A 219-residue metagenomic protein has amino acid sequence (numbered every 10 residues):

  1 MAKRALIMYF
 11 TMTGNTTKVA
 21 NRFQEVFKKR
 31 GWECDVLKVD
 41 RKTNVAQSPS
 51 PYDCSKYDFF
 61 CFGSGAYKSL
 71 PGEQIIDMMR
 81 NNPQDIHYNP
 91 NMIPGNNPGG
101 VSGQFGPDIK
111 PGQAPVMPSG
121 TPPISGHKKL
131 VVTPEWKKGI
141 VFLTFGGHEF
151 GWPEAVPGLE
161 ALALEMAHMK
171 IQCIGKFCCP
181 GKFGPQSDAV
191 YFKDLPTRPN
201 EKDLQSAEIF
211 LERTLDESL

Functional and structural regions predicted by a protein language model:
A2-R30: N-terminal beta1-alpha1 ligand-phosphate binding loop
M8, L37-V39: The conserved SAM/SAH-binding core of class I Rossmann-like methyltransferase domains, concentrating on the hydrophobic
N21, E25, K29, D77-Q84 (+2 more regions): Short, well-ordered alpha-helices that flank and scaffold nucleotide-derived cofactor binding pockets
N21, P51, I76-R80, Q205-E208 (+1 more regions): Amphipathic, non-transmembrane alpha-helical secondary structure
K29-D35, K170-Q172: A generic structural motif
D40-C178: Helix-loop-strand module that forms the ligand-binding subsite of alpha/beta enzymes
G175-L219: Glycine-rich phosphate/pyrophosphate-binding loop and the adjoining helix
